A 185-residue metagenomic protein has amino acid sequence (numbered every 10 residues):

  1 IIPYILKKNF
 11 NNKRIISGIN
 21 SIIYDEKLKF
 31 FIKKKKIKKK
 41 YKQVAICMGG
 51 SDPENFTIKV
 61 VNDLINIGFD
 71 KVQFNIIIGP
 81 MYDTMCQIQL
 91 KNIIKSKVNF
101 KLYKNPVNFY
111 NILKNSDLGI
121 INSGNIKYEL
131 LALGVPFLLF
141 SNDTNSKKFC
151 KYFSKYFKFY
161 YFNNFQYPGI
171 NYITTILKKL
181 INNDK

Functional and structural regions predicted by a protein language model:
I1-N55, T84-C86: A nucleotide-sugar donor-handling region in carbohydrate enzymes
I2, M48, I78, L139-S141: Short beta-strand/turn micro-motifs composed of small residues that flank or help shape donor/cofactor-binding pockets
I5-K13, Q87-I88, I93-K95, I112 (+1 more regions): Short loop/helix-cap segments at secondary-structure boundaries that form the rim of catalytic
L28, G50, K158-K185: Leloir-type glycosyltransferase catalytic cores
Q43-N115: Donor-nucleotide binding loops and adjacent catalytic segments primarily of GT-B fold Leloir glycosyltransferases
K104, I121-N125, S141-N142: Short Ser/Thr-rich beta->loop micro-motif in glycosyltransferases that lines and helps position the nucleotide-sugar
K114-N125, V135: Acidic donor-binding loop of glycosyltransferase active sites
K127-I173: Catalytic binding pocket for nucleotide-activated donors in carbohydrate/polymer assembly enzymes
